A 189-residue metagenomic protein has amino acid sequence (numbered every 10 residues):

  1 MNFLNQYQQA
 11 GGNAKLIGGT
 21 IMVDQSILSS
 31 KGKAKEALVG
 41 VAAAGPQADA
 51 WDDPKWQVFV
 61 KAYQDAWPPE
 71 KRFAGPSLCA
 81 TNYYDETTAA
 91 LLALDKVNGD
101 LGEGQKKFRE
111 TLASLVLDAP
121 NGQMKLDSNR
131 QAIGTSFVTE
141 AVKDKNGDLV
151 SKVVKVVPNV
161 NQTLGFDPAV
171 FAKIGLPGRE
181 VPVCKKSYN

Functional and structural regions predicted by a protein language model:
M1-N189: Extracytosolic ligand-binding ectodomains
